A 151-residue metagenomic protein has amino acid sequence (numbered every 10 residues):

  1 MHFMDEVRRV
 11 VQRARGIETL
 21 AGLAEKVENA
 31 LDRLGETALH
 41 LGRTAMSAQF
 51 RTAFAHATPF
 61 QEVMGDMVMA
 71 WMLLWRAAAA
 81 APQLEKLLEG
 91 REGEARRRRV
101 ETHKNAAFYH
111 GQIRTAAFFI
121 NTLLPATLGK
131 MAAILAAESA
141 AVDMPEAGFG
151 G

Functional and structural regions predicted by a protein language model:
M1: Catalytic adenosine-cofactor/nucleotide-binding cores of aminoacyl-tRNA synthetases and other
E6-G151: C-terminal amphipathic alpha-helical interaction region
